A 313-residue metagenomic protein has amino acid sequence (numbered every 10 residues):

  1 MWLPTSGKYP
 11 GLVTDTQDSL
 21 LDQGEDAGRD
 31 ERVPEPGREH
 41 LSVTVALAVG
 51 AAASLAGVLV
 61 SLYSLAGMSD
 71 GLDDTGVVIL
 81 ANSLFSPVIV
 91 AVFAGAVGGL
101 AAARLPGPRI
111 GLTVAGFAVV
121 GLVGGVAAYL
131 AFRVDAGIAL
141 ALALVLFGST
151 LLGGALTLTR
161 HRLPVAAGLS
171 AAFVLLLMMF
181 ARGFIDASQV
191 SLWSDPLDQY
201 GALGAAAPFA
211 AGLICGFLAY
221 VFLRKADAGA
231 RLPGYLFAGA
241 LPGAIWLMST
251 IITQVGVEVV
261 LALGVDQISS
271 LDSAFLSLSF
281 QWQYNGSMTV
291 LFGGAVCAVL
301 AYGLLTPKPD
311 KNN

Functional and structural regions predicted by a protein language model:
W2-A103: N-terminal signal-anchor module of multipass membrane proteins
R32-V49, G107-G116, R160-S170, A226-A238 (+1 more regions): N-terminal export and membrane-targeting signals
S42, A46, A53, P87 (+11 more regions): Small-residue packing motifs within transmembrane alpha-helices
G76-I79, S83, L100-F173: Membrane-interface helix-loop-helix junctions at boundaries between adjacent transmembrane segments
G76-S86, D195-A207, S273-Y284: Short aromatic-rich membrane-water interface segments that cap or initiate transmembrane helices in multi-pass membrane
R104-V126, R224-S249, T306-N313: Cytoplasmic juxtamembrane regions at transmembrane-helix boundaries
D135-D272, L291-A295, V299-A301: Generic multipass alpha-helical transmembrane bundles of integral membrane proteins
L276-T306: Primarily interfacial, aromatic-capped hydrophobic alpha-helices that serve as membrane anchors
